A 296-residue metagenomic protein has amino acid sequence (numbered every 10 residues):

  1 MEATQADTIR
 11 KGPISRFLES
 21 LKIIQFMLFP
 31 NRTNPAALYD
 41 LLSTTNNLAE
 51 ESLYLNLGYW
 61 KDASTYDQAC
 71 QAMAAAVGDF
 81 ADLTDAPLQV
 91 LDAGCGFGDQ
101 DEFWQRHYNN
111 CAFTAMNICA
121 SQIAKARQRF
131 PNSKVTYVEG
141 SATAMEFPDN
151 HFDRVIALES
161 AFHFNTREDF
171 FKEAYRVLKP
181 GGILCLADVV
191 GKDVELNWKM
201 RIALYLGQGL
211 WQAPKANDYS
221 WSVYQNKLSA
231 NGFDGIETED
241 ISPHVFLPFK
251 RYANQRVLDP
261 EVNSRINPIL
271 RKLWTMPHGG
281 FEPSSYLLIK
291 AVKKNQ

Functional and structural regions predicted by a protein language model:
E2-N46: N-terminal auxiliary segments of SAM/dcSAM-dependent transferases
G12, E237-Q296: Conserved Class I S-adenosyl-L-methionine
D67-A86: Conserved alpha-helix/loop element of class I SAM-dependent methyltransferases that forms part of the SAM/SAH-binding
L91-A144: Class I SAM-dependent methyltransferase SAM/SAH-binding core
T143-V155: A short acidic, Gly/Pro-enriched loop at the edge of an enzyme's catalytic core that lines a small-molecule cofactor
E168-I183: A short glycine-rich, Lys/Arg-flanked "PGG" loop and its adjoining helix->strand segment in the class I
V190-P214: Short, glycine-/aromatic-enriched active-site segment of Class I SAM-dependent methyltransferases
K215-G232: Short alpha-helix
